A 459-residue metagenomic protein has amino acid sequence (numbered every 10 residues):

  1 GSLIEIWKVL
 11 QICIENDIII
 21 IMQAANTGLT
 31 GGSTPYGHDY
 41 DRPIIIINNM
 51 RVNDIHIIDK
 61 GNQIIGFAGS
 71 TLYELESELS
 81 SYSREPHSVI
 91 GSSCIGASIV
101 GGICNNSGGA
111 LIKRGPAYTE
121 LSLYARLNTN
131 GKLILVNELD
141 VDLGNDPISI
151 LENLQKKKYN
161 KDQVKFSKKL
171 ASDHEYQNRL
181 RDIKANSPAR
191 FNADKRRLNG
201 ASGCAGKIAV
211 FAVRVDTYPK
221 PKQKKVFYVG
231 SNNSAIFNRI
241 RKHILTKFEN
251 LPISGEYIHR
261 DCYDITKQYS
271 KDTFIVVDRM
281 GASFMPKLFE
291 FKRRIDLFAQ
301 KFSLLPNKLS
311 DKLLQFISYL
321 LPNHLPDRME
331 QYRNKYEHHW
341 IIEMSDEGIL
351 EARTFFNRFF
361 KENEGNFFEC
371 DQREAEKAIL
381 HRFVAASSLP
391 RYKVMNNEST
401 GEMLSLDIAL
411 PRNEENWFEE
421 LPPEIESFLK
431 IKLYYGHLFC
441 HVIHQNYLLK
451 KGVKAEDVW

Functional and structural regions predicted by a protein language model:
G1-M50, P86-S88: Glycine-rich N-terminal segment of FAD-binding domains in flavoprotein oxidoreductases, spanning the beta-loop-helix
S2, T27, Q63, G69-L75 (+1 more regions): Short, structural beta-strand-to-alpha-helix junction motif
C13, I20, L79, I425-E426 (+1 more regions): A generic structural signal for well-ordered alpha-helical segments
I19-A24, G31, I47-N48, I57 (+6 more regions): General beta-strand structural signal in soluble alpha/beta enzymes
L29-G31, C94-V100, R260-Y263: Beta-rich nucleic-acid/ligand-interaction surfaces
P35-T71, A110-R114, K132-L133, V215-P219: Glycine-/small-residue-rich beta-strand-loop submotif within the FAD-binding core of flavoenzymes
H56, Y73, S80-I236: FAD-binding subdomain of flavoenzyme oxidoreductases
R214-P219, K225-A455: C-terminal substrate-recognition/cap domain of FAD-linked oxidoreductases
